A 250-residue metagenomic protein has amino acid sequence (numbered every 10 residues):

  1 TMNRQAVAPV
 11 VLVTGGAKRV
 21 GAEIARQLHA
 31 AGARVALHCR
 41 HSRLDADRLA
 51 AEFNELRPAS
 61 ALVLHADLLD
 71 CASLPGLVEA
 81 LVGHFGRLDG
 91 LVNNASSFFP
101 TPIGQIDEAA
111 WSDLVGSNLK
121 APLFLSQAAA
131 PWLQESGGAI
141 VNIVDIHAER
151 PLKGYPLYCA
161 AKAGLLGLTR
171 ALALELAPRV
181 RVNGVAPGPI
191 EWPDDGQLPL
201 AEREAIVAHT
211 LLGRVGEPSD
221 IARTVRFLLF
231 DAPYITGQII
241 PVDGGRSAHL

Functional and structural regions predicted by a protein language model:
A17-R19: Conserved glycine-rich cofactor-binding loop
A33-R48: Conserved glycine-rich Rossmann-like NAD(P)H-binding loop of the short-chain dehydrogenase/reductase
P102-I103, A110-V115, D195, R203-I206: Substrate-binding pocket helix/loop in short-chain dehydrogenase/reductase
S126, A161, T169: Active-site helix of classical SDR
P131, A173-P178: Alpha-helical segment proximal to the catalytic Tyr-Lys
A177-R181, T236-G237: Short, small/polar-rich loop/turn modules that mediate ligand/substrate recognition or access, typified
R214-V242, S247: C-terminal substrate-recognition "lid" of short-chain dehydrogenase/reductases
